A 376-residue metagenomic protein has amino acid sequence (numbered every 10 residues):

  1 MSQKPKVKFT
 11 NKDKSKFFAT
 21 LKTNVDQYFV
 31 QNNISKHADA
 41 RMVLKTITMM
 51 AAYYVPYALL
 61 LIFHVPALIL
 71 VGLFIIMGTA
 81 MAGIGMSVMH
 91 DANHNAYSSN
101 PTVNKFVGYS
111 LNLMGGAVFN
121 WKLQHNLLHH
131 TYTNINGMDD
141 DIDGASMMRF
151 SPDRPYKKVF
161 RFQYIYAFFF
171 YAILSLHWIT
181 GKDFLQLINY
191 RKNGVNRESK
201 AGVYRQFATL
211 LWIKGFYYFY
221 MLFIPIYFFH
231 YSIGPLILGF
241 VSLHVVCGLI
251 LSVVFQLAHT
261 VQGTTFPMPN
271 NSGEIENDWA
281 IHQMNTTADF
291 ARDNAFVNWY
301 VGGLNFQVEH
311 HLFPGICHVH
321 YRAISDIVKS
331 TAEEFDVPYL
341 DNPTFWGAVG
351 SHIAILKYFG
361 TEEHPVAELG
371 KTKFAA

Functional and structural regions predicted by a protein language model:
Q3-P5, T79-M89, V118-N120, C247-T260: Hydrophobic alpha-helical membrane-embedded segments
K4-Q27, L176-Y190: Short, charged cytosolic
F9, V30-A40, N196-Y204: Short juxtamembrane and helix-loop transition motifs at transmembrane-helix boundaries in membrane proteins
H37-G85, N112-L113, F162-L176, A201-V254: Alpha-helical bilayer-embedded segments of polytopic membrane proteins, i.e., transmembrane/intramembrane helices
H64, A92-Y97, K182, Q186-N189 (+3 more regions): Membrane-interfacial segments
I76-G202, N271-E363: Membrane-embedded catalytic scaffold of the fatty acid hydroxylase/desaturase
S242-Q256, T260-V261, V328-P338: C-terminal, active-site-flanking charged/polar segments
F255-W279: C-terminal, non-catalytic macromolecule-binding modules
